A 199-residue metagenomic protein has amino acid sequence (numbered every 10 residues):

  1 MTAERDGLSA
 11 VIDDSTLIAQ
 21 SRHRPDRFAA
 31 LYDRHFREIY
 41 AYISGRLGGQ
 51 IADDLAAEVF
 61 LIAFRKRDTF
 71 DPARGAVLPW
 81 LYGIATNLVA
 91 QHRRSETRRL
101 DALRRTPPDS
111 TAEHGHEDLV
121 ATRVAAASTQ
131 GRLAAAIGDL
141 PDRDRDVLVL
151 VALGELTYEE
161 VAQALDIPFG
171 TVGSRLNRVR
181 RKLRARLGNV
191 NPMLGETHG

Functional and structural regions predicted by a protein language model:
A3-D6, R22-A30, Y40-E58: Short, charged helix-capping/linker segments at alpha-helix termini
V11-D14, Q91, R99-Q130, T197: Internal acidic/polar
Y32-Q50, K66, I137, N189: Amphipathic, Lys/Arg- and hydrophobic-enriched alpha-helical face
H35, R175-R178, K182: Residues within the DNA-recognition helix of helix-turn-helix
D54-L61, G75-N87: Structural recognition of an alpha-helix C-terminal capping motif at a helix-to-coil junction
R65-P72, G83-R105, A126, A185: Arg/Lys-rich amphipathic alpha helix in sigma70-family domain 2
R94-T97, R145, R180-G199: Short, Lys/Arg-enriched C-terminal cap helix and immediately downstream tail that follows
A134-V149, G154-T171, K182-A185: Helix-turn-helix DNA-binding module
